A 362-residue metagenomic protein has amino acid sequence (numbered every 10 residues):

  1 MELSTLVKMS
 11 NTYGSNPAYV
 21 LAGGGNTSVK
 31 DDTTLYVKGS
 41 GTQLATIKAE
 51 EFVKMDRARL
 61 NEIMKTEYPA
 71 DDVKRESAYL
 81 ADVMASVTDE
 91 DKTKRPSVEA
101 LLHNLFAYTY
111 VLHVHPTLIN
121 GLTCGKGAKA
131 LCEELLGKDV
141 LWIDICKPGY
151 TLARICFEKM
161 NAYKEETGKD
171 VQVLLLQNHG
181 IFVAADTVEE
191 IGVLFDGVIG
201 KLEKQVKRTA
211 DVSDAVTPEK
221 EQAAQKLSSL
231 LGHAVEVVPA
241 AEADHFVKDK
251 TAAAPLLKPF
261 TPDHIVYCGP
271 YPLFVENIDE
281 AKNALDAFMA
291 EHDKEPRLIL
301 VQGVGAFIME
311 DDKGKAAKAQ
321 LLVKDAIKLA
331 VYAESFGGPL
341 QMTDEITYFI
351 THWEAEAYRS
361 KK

Functional and structural regions predicted by a protein language model:
M1-K362: Glycine-rich flexible loops
